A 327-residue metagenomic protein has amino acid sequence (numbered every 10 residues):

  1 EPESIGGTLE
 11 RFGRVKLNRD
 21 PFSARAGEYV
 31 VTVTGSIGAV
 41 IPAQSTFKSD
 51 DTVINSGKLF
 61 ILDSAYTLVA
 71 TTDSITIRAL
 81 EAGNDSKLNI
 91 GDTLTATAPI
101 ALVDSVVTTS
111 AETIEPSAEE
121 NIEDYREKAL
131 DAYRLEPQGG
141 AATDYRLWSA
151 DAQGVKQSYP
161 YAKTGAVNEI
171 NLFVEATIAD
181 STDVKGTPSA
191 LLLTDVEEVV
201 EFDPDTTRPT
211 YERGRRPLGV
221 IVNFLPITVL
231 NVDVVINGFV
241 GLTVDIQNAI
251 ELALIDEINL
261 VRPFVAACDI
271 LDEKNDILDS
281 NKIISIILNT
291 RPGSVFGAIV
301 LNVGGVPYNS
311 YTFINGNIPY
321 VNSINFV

Functional and structural regions predicted by a protein language model:
E1-L9, I41, G57, V69 (+4 more regions): Immediate N-terminus of the mature polypeptide
E1-V69: Extended assembly-interface regions of large multimeric machines
F12-A26, V103-E127, G165, L225-V229: Flexible hinge/switch segments at interdomain interfaces of large molecular machines
I41-D50, D85-I100, V184-L191: Extended Gly/Ser/Thr-rich low-complexity repeat segments, especially those forming or decorating extracellular
I61, P137-D276: Carbohydrate-recognition loop of C-type lectin domains
T71-L135, G139: Catalytic P-loop NTP-binding/switch module of NTPases
L225, D245-V327: An aromatic-glycine-centered, glycine-rich loop/turn in mixed alpha/beta architecture
